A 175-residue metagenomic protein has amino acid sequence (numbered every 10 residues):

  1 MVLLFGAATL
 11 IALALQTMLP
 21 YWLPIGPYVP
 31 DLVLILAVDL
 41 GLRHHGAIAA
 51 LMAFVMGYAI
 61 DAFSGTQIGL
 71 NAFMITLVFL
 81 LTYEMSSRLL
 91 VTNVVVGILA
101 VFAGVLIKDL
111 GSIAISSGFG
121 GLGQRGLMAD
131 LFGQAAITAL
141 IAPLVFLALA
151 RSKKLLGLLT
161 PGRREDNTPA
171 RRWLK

Functional and structural regions predicted by a protein language model:
M1-K175: Terminal, non-globular segments
